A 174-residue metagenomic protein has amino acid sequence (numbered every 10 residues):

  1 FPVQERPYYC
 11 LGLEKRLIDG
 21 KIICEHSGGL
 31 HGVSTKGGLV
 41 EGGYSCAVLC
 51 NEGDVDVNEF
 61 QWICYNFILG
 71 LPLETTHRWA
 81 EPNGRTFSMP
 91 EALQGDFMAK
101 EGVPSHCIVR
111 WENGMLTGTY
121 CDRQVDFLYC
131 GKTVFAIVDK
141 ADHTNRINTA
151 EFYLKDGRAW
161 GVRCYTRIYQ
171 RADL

Functional and structural regions predicted by a protein language model:
F1-L174: Catalytic loop of the DD-peptidase/beta-lactamase superfamily, centered on the K-T-G motif and neighboring
